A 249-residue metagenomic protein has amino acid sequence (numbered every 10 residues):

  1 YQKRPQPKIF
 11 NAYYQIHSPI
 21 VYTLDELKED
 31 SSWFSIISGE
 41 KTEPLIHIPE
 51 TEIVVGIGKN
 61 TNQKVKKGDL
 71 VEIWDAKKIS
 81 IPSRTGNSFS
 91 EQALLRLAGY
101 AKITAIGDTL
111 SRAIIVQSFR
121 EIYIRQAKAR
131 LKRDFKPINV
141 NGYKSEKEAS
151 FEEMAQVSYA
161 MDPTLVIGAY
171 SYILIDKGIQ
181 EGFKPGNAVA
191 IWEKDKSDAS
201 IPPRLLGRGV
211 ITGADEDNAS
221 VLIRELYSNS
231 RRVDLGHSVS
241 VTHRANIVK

Functional and structural regions predicted by a protein language model:
Y1-K249: Surface-exposed, polar/charged interaction patches used for macromolecular assembly or partner binding
